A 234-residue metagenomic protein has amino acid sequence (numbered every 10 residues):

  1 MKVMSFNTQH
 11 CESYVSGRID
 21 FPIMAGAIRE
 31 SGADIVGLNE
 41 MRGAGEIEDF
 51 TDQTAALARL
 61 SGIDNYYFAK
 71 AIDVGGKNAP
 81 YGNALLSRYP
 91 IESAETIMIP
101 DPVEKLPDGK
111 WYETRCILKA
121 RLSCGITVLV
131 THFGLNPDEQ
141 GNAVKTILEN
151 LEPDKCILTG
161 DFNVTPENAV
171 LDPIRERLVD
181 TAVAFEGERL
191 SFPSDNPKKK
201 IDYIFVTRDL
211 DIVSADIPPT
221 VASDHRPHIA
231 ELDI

Functional and structural regions predicted by a protein language model:
M1-I35, G43, R59-L60, N65-I234: Active-site regions of metal-assisted phosphoester/phosphodiester hydrolases, unifying DNase/endonuclease modules
L38: A short beta-strand submotif of the Rossmann-like class I SAM-dependent methyltransferase core that lines
A44-A56: Membrane-embedded segments
